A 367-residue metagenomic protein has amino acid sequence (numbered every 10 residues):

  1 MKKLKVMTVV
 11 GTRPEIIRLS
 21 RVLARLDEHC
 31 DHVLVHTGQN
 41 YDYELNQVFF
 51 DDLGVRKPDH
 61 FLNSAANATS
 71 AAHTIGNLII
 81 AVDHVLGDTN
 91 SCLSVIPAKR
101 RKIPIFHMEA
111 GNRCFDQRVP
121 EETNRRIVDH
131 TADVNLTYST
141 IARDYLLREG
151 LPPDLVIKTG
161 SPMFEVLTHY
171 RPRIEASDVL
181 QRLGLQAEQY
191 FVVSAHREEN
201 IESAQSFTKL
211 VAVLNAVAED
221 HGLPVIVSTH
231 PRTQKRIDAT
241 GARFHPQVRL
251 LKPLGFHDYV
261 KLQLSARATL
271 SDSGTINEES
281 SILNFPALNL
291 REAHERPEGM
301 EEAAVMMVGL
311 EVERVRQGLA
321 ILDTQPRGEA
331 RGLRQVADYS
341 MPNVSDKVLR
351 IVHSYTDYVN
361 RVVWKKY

Functional and structural regions predicted by a protein language model:
M1-L223, V227-S228, T233-Y367: Nucleotide-activated sugar donor-binding and catalytic core shared by glycosyltransferases and related lipid-linked
